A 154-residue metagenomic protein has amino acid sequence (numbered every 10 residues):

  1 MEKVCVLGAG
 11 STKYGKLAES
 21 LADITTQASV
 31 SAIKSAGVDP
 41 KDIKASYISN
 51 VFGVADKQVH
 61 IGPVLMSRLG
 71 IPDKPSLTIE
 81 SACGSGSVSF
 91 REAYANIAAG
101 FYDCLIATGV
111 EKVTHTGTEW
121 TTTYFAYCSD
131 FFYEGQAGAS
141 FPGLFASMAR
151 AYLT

Functional and structural regions predicted by a protein language model:
M1-S76, A107-T154: Conserved "HGTGT" condensation-loop signature of ketosynthase/thiolase-family condensing enzymes that catalyze
I71-E92, F131: Aromatic/His-enriched, Gly/Pro-containing loop or helix-boundary segments that lie immediately adjacent to catalytic
I97-A98: Non-catalytic positions within long, well-ordered alpha-helices that form the structural scaffold/packing of enzyme
F101-D103: Short, high-confidence coil segments that cap the C-terminus of an alpha-helix and link into the following beta-strand
